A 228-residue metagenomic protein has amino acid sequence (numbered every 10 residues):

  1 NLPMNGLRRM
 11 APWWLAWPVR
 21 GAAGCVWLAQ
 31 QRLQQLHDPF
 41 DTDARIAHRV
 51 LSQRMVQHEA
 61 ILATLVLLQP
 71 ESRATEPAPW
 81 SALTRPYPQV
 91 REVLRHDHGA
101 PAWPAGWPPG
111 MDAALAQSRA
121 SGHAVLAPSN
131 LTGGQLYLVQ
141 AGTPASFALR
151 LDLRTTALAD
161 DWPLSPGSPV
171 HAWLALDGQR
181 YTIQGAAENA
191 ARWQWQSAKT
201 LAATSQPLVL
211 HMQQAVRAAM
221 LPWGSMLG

Functional and structural regions predicted by a protein language model:
P3-Q34, W223-G228: Extreme N-terminal signal-anchor transmembrane helix of membrane signaling/transducer proteins, especially in bacteria
W17-T75: Juxtamembrane extracytoplasmic/periplasmic/luminal helical "stalk" adjacent to the first N-terminal
D43, V56-G110: Extracytoplasmic/periplasmic sensory segments of membrane signal-transduction proteins
T84-G99, W162-R180: Short N-terminal helix-loop-first-beta-strand/juxtamembrane motif that initiates sensory/input modules
A100-F147: Extracytoplasmic/periplasmic ligand-binding sensor regions of membrane-associated signaling proteins
A100-P104, G134, T155-D161, G178-Q184 (+1 more regions): Short, surface-exposed beta-strand/loop "edge" segments at domain boundaries and coil↔beta transitions
L131-P166, Q213-A215: Conserved beta-strands of PAS-like sensory domains
L176-G228: Extracellular/periplasmic juxtamembrane segments that couple receptor/chemosensory ectodomains to their
